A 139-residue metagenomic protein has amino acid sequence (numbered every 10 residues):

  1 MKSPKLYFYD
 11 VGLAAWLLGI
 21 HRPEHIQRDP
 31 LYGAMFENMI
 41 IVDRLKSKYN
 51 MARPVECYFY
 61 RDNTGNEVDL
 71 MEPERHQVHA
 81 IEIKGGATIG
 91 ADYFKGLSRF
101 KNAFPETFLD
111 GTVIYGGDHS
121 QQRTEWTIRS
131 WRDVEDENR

Functional and structural regions predicted by a protein language model:
M1-V78: Accessory nucleic acid-recognition modules appended to NTPase machines
W16, G90-A91, S120-T124: Switch/connector loops and helix/strand junctions flanking conserved nucleotide-binding motifs in nucleotide-processing
R61, K84, I114-Y115: Short beta-strand/turn micro-motifs composed of small residues that flank or help shape donor/cofactor-binding pockets
H76-V78, T107-D110: Short glycine-/polar-rich loops that comprise or flank the Walker A/P-loop and associated switch/sensor motifs
H79, I83-G86, S98: Terminal-proximal interaction/regulatory segments of ATP-powered molecular machines
A91-P105: Short, charged, amphipathic alpha-helix that recurs within catalytic cores of restriction-modification and other
F108-D118: Low-complexity, intrinsically disordered Gly/Pro/Thr-rich segments
G116-R139: Domain-level recognition of nuclease-like catalytic cores that cleave nucleotide substrates
